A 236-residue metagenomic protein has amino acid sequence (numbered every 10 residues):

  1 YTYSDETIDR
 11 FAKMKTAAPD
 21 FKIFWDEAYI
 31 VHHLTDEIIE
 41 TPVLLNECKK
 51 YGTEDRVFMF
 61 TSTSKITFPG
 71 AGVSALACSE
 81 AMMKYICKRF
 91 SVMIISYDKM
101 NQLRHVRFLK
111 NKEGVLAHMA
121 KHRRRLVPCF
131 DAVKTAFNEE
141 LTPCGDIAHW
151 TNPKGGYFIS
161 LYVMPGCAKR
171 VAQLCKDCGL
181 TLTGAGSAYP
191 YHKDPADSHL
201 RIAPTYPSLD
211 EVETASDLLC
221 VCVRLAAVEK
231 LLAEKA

Functional and structural regions predicted by a protein language model:
T2-P69: Active-site pre-lysine segment of PLP-dependent enzymes
R10, V43, R104, R125 (+3 more regions): Alpha-helical elements of Rossmann-like donor-binding domains used by nucleotide-donor carbohydrate transfer enzymes
F24-E27, T61, A77, F158-Y162 (+2 more regions): Short beta-strand segments
Y29-V31, S64-T67, E80-M83, K110 (+4 more regions): Short, solvent-exposed loop/turn segments at secondary-structure junctions
N46-V127, E140: Conserved core segment of the aminotransferase class I/II
T53, D177, H192-A236: PLP-dependent enzyme catalytic core of the Aspartate aminotransferase-like
M83, C87-K88, M93, F158-R201 (+2 more regions): Conserved C-terminal alpha-helix-loop-beta "cap" of PLP-dependent enzymes that closes/shapes the active-site mouth
A120-K134, D146-Y162, K176: Conserved glycine-rich beta-strand-loop-beta hairpin in the small C-terminal domain of fold type I
